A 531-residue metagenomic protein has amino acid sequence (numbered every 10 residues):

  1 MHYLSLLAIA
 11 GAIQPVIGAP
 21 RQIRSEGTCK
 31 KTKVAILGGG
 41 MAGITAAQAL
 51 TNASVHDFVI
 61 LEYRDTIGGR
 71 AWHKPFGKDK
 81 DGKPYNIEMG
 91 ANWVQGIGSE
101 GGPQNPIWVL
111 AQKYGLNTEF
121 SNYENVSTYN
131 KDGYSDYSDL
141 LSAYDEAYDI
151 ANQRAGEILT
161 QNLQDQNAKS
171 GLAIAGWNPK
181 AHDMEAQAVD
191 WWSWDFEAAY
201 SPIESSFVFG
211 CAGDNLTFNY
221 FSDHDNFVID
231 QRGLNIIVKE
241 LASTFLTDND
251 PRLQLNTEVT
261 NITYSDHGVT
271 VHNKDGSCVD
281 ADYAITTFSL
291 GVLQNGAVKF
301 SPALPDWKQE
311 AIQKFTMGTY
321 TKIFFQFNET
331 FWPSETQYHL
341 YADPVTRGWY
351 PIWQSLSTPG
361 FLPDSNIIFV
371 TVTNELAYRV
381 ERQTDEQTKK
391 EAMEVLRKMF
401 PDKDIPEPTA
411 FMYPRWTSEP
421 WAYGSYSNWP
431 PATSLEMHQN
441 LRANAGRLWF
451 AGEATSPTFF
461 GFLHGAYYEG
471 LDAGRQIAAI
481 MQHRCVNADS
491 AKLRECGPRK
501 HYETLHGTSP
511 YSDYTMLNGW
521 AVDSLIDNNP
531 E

Functional and structural regions predicted by a protein language model:
Y3-E531: FAD-dinucleotide binding site
